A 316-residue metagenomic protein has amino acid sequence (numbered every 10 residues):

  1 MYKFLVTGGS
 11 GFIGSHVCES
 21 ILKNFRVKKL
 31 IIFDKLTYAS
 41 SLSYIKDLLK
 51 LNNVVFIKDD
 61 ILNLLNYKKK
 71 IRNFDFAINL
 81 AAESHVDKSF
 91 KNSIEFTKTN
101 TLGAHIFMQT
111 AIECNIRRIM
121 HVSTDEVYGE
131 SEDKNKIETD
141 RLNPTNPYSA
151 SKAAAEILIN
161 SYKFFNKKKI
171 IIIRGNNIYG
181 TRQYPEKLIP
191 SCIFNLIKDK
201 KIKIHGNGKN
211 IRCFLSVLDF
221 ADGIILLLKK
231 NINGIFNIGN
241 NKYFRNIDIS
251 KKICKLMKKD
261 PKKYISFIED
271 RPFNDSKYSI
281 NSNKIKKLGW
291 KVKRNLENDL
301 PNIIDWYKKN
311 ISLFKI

Functional and structural regions predicted by a protein language model:
M1-I178, N302, K309-N310: N-terminal Rossmann-like NAD(P)+-binding domain of SDR-like oxidoreductases, especially those catalyzing
L36, N177-G180, N210-I211, R271-P272: Short histidine/acidic/glycine/proline-rich micro-motifs that form metal- and phosphate-coordinating active-site loops
D59, L196-I316: C-terminal substrate-binding subdomain of Rossmann-fold SDR/epimerase-dehydratase oxidoreductases
L65, D87, I94, H105 (+8 more regions): Residues in well-ordered alpha-helical elements
K134, P185-I193, I253, E269: A glycine/serine/threonine-rich, flexible loop-to-helix segment that serves as the NAD(P) cofactor-binding "lid"
P144-S151, G175, T181, P185-I189 (+1 more regions): The catalytic Tyr-centered alpha-helix of NAD(P)H-dependent dehydrogenases
A154, L158, Y162, C192 (+2 more regions): Hydrophobic alpha-helix immediately C-terminal to the catalytic Tyr-X-X-X-Lys motif of short-chain
